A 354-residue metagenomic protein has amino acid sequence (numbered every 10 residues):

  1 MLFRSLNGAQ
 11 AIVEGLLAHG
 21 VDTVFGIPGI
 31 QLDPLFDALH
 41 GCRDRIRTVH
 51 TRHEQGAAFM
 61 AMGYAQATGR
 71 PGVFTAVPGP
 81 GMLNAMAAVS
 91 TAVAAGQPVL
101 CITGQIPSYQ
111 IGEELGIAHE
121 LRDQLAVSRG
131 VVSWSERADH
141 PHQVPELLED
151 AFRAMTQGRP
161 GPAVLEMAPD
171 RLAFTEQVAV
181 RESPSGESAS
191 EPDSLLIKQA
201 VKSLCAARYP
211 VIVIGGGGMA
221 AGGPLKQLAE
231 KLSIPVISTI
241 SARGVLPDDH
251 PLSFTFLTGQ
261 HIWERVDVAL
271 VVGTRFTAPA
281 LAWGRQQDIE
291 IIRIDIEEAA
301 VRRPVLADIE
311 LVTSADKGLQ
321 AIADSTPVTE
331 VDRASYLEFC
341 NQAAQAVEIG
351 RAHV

Functional and structural regions predicted by a protein language model:
F3, H142, E166, V178-V180 (+2 more regions): Phosphate/pyrophosphate-binding active-site segments
A9-V13, L17-H19, I30, L35-H40 (+1 more regions): Active-site diphosphate/adenylate-binding microenvironment
D22-T23, M62-T103, R129-V180, A200-S203 (+4 more regions): Structural signature of the thiamine diphosphate
T23-M62, T75, T103-G104, P192-D193 (+1 more regions): Anionic-ligand anchoring segments at beta-strand to alpha-helix junctions in alpha/beta enzyme folds, i.e., glycine
Q31, I106-P107, M167-A173, G216-G218 (+1 more regions): Glycine-rich beta-alpha junction loops
A38-H40, I106-G130, D248-L252, R302 (+1 more regions): Active-site-proximal loop->helix
S135, P210, S253, A269-L270 (+2 more regions): Short, well-ordered beta-strand core segments
Q227-L232, P279-A299: A short, gly/pro- and small-residue-rich
